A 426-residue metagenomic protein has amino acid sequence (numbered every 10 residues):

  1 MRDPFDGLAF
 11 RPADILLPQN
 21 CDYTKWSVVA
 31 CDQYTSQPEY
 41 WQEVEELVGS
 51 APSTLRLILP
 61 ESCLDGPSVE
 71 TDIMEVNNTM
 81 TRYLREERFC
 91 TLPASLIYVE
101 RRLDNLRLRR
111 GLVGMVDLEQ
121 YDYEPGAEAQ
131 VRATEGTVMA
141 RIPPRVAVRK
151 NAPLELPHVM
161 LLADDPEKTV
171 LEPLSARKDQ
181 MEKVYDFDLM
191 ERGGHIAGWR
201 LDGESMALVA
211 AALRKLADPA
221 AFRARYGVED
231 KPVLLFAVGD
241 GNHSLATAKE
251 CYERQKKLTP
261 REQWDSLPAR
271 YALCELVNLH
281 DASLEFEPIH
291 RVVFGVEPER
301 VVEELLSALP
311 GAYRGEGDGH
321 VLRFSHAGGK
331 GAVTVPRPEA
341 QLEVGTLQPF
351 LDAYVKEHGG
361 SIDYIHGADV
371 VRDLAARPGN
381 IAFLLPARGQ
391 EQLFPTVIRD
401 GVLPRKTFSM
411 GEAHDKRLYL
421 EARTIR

Functional and structural regions predicted by a protein language model:
M1-G193, R223-Y226, G389-L393, V397-L403 (+1 more regions): N-terminal extension/subdomain marker
L162, V238-G239, E275, L384-P386: Short beta-strand segments
S175-L201, D281, F286-G311: Compact, glycine/acidic-enriched structural inserts
M190-A211, V335, E339: Glycine-rich phosphate-binding "P-loop"
K215-T259: Active-site beta-strand/loop microenvironment that shapes enzyme catalytic pockets
N242-L305: Catalytic or ion-translocation cores adjacent to nucleophile or general acid/base/metal-coordination motifs in diverse
S307-D373: C-terminal structural cap/anchor segments
E343-R426: Charged substrate- and nucleic-acid-binding regions of tRNA-handling and nucleotidyl-transfer enzymes, centered on
